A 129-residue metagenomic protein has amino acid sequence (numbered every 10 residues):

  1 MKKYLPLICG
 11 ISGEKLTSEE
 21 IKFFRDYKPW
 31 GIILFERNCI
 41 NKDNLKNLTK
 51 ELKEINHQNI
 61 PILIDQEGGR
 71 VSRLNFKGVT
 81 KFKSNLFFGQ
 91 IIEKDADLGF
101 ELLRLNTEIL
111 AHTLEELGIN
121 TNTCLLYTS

Functional and structural regions predicted by a protein language model:
M1-K81: N-terminal hydrophobic targeting/anchoring segments and the immediately downstream early-domain regions of hydrolases
I33, N122-T123: Conserved beta-strand positions in the central sheet of alpha/beta enzyme cores
N41-N44, E93-H112: Glycine-rich anion/phosphate-binding loops
G78-D97: A charged helix-plus-loop insertion that forms the helical arch/lid used to bind and gate nucleic-acid substrates
E116: Acidic, two-metal ion nucleic-acid-processing modules in DNA metabolism proteins
Y127-T128: Conserved small/polar residues in nucleotide/adenosyl-binding loops
